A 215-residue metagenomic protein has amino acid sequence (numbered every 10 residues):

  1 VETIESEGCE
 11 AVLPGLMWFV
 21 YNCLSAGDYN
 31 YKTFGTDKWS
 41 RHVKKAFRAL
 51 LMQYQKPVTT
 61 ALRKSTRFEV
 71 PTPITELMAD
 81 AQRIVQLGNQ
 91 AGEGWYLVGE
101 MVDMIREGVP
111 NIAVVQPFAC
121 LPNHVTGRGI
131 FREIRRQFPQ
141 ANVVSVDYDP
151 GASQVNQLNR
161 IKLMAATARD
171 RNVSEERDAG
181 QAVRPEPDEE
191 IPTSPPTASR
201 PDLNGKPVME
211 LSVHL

Functional and structural regions predicted by a protein language model:
V1-L215: An N-terminal assembly and electron-transfer interface module characteristic of large anaerobic redox and radical
